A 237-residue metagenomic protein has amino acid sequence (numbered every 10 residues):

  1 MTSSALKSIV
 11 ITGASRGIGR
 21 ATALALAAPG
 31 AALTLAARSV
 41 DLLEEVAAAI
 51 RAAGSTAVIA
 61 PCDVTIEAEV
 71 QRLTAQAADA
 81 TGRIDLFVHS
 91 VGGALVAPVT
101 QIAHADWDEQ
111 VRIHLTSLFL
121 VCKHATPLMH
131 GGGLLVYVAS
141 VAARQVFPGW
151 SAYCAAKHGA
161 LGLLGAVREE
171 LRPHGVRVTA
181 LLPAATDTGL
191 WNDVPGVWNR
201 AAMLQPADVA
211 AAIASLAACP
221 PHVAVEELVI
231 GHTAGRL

Functional and structural regions predicted by a protein language model:
S15-R16: Conserved glycine-rich cofactor-binding loop
P29-V46: Conserved glycine-rich Rossmann-like NAD(P)H-binding loop of the short-chain dehydrogenase/reductase
P61-L73, H104: The beta1-alpha1 cofactor-binding region of Rossmann-like NAD(H)/NADP(H)-dependent oxidoreductases
P98-V99, A103-D108: Substrate-binding pocket helix/loop in short-chain dehydrogenase/reductase
C122, A156: Active-site helix of classical SDR
S140: Residue(s) in the substrate-gating loop at a strand-loop-helix junction that position the organic substrate next
A180-L181, T188, G196-L237: C-terminal helical subdomain
